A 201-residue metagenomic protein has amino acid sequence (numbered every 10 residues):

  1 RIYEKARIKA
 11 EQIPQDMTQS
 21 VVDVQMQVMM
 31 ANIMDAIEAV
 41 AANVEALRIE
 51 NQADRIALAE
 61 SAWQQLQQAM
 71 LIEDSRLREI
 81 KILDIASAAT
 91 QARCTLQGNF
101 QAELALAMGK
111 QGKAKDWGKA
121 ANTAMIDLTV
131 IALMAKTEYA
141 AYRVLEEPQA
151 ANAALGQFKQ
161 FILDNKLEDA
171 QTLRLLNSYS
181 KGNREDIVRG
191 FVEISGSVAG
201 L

Functional and structural regions predicted by a protein language model:
R1-S75, K181-L201: Long, low-complexity
N43, L47-E50, D54-A57, S61 (+9 more regions): Hydrophobic stripe of amphipathic alpha-helices that form coiled-coil interfaces
I82-L201: Long, helix-rich, hydrophobic modules that act as membrane-proximal anchors or helical bundle/coiled-coil regulators
